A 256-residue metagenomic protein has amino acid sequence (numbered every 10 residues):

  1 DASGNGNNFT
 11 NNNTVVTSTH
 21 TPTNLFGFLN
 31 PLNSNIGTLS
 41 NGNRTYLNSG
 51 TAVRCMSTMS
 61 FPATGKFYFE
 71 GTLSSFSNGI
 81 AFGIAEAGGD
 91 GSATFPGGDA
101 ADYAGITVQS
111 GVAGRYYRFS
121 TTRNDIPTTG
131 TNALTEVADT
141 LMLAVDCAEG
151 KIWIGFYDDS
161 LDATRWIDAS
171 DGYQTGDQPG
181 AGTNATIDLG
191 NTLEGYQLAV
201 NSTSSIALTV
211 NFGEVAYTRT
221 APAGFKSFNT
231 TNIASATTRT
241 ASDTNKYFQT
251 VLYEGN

Functional and structural regions predicted by a protein language model:
D1-N256: PRY/SPRY (B30.2) beta-sandwich protein-interaction domains and their adjacent Ser/Pro/Gly-rich low-complexity linkers
